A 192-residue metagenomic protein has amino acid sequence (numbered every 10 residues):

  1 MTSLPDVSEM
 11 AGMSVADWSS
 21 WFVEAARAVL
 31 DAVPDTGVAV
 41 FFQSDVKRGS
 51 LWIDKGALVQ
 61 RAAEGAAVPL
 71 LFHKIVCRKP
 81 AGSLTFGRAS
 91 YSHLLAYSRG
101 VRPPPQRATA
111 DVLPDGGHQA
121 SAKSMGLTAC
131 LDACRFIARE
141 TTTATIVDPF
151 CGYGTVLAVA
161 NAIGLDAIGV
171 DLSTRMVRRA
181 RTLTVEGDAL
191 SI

Functional and structural regions predicted by a protein language model:
M1-V170, R175-M176: Core catalytic lobe of class I
E9, V185-E186: Residue-level marker of structural boundaries
A180-R181: Conserved SAM-binding loop
E186-I192: Conserved phosphoryl-transfer catalytic core
